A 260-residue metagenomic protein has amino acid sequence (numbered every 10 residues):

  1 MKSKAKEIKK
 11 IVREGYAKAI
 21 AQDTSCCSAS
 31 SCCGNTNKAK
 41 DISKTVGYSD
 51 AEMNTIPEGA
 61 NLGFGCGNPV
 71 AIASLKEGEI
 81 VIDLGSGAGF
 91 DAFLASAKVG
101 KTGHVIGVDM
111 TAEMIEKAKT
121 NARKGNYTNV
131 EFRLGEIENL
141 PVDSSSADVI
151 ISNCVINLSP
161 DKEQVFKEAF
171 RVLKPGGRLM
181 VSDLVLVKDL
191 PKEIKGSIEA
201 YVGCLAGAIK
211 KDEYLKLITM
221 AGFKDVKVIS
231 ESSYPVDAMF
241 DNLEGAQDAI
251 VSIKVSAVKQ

Functional and structural regions predicted by a protein language model:
N37-I80, L84, F90-K98: Conserved alpha-helix/loop element of class I SAM-dependent methyltransferases that forms part of the SAM/SAH-binding
E77, E138-V149: A short acidic, Gly/Pro-enriched loop at the edge of an enzyme's catalytic core that lines a small-molecule cofactor
S96, G100, E163-R178: A short glycine-rich, Lys/Arg-flanked "PGG" loop and its adjoining helix->strand segment in the class I
T111-E113: Conserved SAM/SAH-binding beta-strand->alpha-helix loop
A118-K119: Conserved SAM-binding loop
G125-E138: Conserved SAM-binding strand-loop segment of SAM-dependent methyltransferases
L186-L205: Short, glycine-/aromatic-enriched active-site segment of Class I SAM-dependent methyltransferases
A206-I229: Short alpha-helix
